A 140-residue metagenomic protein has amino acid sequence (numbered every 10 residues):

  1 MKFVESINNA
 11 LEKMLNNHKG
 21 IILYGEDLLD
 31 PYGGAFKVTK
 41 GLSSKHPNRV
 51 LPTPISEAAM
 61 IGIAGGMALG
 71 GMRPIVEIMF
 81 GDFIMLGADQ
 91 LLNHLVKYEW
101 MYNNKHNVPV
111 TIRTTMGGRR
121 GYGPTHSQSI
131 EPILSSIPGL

Functional and structural regions predicted by a protein language model:
M1-L140: Thiamine diphosphate
